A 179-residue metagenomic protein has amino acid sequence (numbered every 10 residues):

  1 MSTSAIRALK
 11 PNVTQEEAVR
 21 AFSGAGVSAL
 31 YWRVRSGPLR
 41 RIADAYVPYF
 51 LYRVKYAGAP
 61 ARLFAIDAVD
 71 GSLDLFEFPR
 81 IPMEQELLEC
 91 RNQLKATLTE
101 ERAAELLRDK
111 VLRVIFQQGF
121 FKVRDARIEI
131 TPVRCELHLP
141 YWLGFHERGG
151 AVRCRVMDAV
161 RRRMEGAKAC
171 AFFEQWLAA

Functional and structural regions predicted by a protein language model:
M1-V152, A169-A179: Charged, low-complexity helical/coil segments in non-catalytic cytosolic or luminal regions
R148, A159-V160: Short, ordered coil/turn segments that flank beta-strands lining enzyme active or ligand-binding pockets
R153-D158: A structural feature that tracks compact, well-ordered secondary-structure segments with a strong bias toward
R163-M164: Hydrophobic "anchor" residues
